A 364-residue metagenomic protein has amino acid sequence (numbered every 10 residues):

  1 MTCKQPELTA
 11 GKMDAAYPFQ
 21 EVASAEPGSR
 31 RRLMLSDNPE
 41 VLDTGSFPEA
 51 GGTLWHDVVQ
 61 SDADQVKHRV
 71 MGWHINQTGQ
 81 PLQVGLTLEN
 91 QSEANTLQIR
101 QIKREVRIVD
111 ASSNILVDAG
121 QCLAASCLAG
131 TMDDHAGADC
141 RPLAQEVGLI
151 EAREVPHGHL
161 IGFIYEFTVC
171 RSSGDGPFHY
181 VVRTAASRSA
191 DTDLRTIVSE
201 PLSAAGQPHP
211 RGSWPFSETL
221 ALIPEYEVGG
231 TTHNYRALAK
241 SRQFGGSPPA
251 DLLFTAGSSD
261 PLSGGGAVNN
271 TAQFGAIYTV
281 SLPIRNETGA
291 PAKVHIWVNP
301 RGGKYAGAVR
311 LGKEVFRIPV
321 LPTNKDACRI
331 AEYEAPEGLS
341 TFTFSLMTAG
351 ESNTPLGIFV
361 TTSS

Functional and structural regions predicted by a protein language model:
T2-M13, Y17, I284-S364: C-terminal functional regions that serve as terminal interaction/effector modules
K4-A63: N-terminal, Lys/Arg-enriched amphipathic/low-complexity engagement segments that precede the first folded domain
H74-L82, T87-R107, F167-R171, P283-T288 (+2 more regions): Asparagine-centered strand-capping/turn motif at beta-strand->loop junctions
Q77-G85, H159-F163, F274-V280, S340: Short, solvent-exposed loop/turn segments enriched in Ser/Thr/Gly
Q83-G85, A94-I102, F163, D175-V181 (+2 more regions): Short, hydrophobic/aromatic beta-strand segments
E105-L123, S189-D193, G302-G312: Short aromatic-acidic-glycine turn motif
I115-G158, K313-T343: Intrinsically disordered, low-complexity Pro/Gly/Ser/Thr-rich segments with frequent PxxP/GP/PP motifs and embedded
G148-A267, T271: Acidic, serine/threonine- and glycine-rich low-complexity intrinsically disordered segments that serve as flexible
